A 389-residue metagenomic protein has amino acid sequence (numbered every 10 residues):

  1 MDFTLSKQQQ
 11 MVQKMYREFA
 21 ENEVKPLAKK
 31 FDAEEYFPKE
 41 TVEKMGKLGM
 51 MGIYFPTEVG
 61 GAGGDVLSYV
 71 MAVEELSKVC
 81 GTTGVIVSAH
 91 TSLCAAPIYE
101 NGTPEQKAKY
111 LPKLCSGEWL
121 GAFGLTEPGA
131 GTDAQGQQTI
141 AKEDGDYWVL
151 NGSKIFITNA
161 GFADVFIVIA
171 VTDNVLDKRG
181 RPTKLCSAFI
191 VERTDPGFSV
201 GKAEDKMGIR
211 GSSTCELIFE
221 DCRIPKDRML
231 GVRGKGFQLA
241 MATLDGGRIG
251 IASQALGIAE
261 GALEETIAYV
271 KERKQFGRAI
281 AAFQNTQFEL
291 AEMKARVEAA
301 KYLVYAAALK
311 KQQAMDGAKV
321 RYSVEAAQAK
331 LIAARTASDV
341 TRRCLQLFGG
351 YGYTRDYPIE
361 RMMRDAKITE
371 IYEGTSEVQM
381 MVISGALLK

Functional and structural regions predicted by a protein language model:
M1-A89, N101-Q106, K113-E118, G131-A134 (+4 more regions): Alpha-helical interface subdomain recognition
G49, V73-S77, A170-V171, V191-P196 (+1 more regions): Short Ser/Thr-interspersed hydrophobic loop/turn segments at strand-loop and sheet-helix junctions that line or gate
Y99-G102, K142, V168-T172, I190-R193 (+3 more regions): Short beta-strand-to-turn element immediately C-terminal to the catalytic PLP-Schiff-base lysine in fold type I
G117-L125, I169: A short, Trp-centered hydrophobic/proline-enriched beta-strand micro-motif
G129-T132, F156-N159, R179-R181, K206-S213: Short Gly/Pro-enriched turn/cap motifs at secondary-structure boundaries
G136-Q137, T194-R223: Flexible, small-/acidic-enriched active-site or ligand-binding loops
N151-V200: A short core secondary-structure module
E220-L239: Long, acidic (Asp/Glu-rich), low-complexity accessory segments flanking structured domains
